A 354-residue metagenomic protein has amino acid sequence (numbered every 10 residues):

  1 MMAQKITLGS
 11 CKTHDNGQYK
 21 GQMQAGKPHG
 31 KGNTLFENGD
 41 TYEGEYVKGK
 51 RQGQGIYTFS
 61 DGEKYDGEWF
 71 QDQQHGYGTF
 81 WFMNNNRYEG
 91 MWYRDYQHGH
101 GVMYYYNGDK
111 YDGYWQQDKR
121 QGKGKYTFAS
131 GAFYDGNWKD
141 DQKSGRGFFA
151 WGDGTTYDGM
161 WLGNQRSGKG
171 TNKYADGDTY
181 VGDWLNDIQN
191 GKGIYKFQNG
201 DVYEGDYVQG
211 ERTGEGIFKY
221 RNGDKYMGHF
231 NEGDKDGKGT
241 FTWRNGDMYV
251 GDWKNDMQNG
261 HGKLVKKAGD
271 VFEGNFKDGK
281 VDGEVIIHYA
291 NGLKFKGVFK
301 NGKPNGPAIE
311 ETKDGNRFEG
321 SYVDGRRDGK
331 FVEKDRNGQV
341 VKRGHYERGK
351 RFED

Functional and structural regions predicted by a protein language model:
M1-D354: Glycine/tyrosine- and acidic-biased, solvent-exposed loop/turn segments at the edges of beta-strands
